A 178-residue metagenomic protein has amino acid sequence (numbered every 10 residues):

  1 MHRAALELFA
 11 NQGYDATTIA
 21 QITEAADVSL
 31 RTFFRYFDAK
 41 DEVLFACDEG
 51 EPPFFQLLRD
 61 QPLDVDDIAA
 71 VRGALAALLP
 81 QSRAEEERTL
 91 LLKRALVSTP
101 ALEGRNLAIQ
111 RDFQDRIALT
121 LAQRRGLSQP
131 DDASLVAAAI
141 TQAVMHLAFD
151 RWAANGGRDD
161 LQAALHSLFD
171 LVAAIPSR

Functional and structural regions predicted by a protein language model:
M1-A5, I22, C47-G50, F54: Generic hydrophobic, amphipathic alpha-helix propensity
L8-T17: Short helix/strand-capping hinge loops at secondary-structure junctions that flank key functional elements
F9, Q21-E24, F33: Append "Primarily bacterial transcriptional regulators
S29-F37: Short hydrophobic/aromatic patch on the recognition helix
P53-L92: Hydrophobic alpha-helical connector segments
A84, R111-A137: Hydrophobic alpha-helical bundle segments that form small-molecule/ligand-binding pockets
E87-D115, L127: Short secondary-structure transition hinges
L119, G157-R178: C-terminal peripheral helix-coil segments that are non-catalytic and often amphipathic
